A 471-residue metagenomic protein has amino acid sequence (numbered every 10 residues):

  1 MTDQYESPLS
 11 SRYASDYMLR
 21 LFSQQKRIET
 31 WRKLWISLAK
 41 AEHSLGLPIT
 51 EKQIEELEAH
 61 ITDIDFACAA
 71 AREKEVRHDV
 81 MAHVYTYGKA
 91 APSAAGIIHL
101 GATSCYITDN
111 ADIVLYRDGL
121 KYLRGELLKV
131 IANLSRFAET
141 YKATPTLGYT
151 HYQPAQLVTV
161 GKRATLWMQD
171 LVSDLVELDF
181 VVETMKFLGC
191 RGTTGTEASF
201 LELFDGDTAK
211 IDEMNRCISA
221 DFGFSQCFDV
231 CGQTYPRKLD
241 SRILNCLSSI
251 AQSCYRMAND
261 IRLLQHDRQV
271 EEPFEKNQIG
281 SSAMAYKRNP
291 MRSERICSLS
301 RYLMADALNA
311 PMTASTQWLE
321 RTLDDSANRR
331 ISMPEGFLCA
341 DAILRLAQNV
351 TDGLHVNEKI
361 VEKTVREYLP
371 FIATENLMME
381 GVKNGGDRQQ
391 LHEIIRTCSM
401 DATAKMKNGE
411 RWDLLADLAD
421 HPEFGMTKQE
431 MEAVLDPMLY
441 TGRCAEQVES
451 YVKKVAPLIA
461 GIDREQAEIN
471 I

Functional and structural regions predicted by a protein language model:
M1-L201, A209-C217, G280-S281, M291-R295 (+4 more regions): A helix-coil-helix interface module used to build multimeric assemblies and to scaffold catalytic/cofactor sites
Y13-M18, I36, I61-F66, F274-G280 (+5 more regions): Short acidic (Asp/Glu) and glycine-rich catalytic loops that position anionic groups and cofactors
L19-S23, C68-A70, Q278-S298, E320-E335 (+4 more regions): Short beta-alpha connecting loops at secondary-structure transitions that line or flank enzyme active sites
I36-A39, A258, L344: Short, amphipathic alpha-helical segments that act as regulatory/interfacial helices in nucleotide-processing proteins
E73, D112-R124, E139, Q153-Q317 (+1 more regions): Charged, flexible cofactor/metal-binding loops and thiol motifs
E271, E393-M400: Active/binding-pocket-proximal capping segment
Y302-R388, I394: Long, amphipathic alpha-helical stalk/connector segments used for oligomerization, subunit docking, or mechanical
